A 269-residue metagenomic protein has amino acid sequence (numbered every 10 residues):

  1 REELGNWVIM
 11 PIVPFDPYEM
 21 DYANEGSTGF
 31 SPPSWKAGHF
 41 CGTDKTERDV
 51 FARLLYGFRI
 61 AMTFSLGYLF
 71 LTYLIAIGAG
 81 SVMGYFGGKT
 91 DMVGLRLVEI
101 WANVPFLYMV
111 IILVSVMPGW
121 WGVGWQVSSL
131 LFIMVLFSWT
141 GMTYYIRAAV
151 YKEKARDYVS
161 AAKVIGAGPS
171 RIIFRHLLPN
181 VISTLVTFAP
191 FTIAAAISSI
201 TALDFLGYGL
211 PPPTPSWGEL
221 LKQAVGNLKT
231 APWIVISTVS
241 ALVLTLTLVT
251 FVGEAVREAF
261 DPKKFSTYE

Functional and structural regions predicted by a protein language model:
R1-Y73, I77, V82, G166 (+4 more regions): Gly/Trp-centered helix-boundary motif
G38-V50, R59-R156, T184: Generic hydrophobic transmembrane alpha-helix motif, especially the helices
T43-R48, Y85-F86, A161-R171, R175-N180 (+1 more regions): Short helix-to-coil transition segments within interhelical loops that connect adjacent transmembrane helices
D49-Y56, M92-E99, A148, S160 (+5 more regions): Short amphipathic alpha-helical coupling elements at transmembrane boundaries
R59-I75, S170-A202, V249: Transmembrane alpha-helices
V82-V93, L97, V116-G124, I197 (+3 more regions): Membrane-interface elements of multi-pass transporters and channels
A102, V114-M117, M134, V150 (+2 more regions): Glycine-rich helix-loop "coupling/hinge" segments at transmembrane-helix boundaries in multipass transporters
